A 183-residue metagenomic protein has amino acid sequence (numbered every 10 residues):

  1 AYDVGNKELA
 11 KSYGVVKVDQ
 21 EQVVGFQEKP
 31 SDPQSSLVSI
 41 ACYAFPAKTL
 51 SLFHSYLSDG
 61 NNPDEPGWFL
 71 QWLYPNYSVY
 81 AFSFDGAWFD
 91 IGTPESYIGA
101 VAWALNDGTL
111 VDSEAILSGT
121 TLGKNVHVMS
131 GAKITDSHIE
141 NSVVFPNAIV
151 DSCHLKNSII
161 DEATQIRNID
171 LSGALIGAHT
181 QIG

Functional and structural regions predicted by a protein language model:
A1-V15: Short beta-strand-to-loop element that shapes/binds the nucleotide-sugar donor at the catalytic cleft/hinge
Y2-V4, K29, K48, T120 (+2 more regions): Generic detector of short alpha-helix boundary/capping microenvironments and adjacent low-complexity segments
G5-E8, D19-A104: Catalytic-core segments of class I nucleotidyltransferases/pyrophosphorylases that form NMP-activated intermediates
Y13, F26, I91, I166 (+1 more regions): Short clusters of hydrophobic/aromatic residues that line enzyme substrate/ligand-binding pockets
K17-V18, V128: Hydrophobic alpha-helical segments, especially N-terminal targeting/anchoring helices
L110-G183: Structural signal for interior beta-strand "rungs" in well-ordered beta-sheet cores of soluble enzyme domains
